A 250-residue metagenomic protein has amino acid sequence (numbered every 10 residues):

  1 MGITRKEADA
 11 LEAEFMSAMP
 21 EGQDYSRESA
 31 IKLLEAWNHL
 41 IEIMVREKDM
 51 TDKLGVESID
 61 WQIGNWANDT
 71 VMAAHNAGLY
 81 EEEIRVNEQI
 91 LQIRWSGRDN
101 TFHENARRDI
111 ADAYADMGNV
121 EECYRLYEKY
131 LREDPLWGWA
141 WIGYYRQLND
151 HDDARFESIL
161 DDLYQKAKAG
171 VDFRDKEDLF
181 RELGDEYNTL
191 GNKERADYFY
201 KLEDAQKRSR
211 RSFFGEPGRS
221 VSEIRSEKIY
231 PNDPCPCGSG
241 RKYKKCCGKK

Functional and structural regions predicted by a protein language model:
M1-L11, M16-E57, E82-E83: Long, contiguous interaction/recruitment modules in multidomain scaffold/adaptor proteins
M1-T4, H39-W61, A73-A77, L91-H103 (+1 more regions): Flexible helix-coil transition and linker loops at the boundaries of alpha-helical arrays
R5-Q23, E57-N76, N100-D112, G138-R146 (+1 more regions): Amphipathic alpha-helical repeat scaffolds of TPR domains
M19, D112-A115, P236-G240: Short acidic/polar micro-motifs centered on Gly/Asp/Asn
Q23, A77, M117, D150-D153 (+1 more regions): Structural motif corresponding to the intra-repeat A-B loop/turn of tetratricopeptide repeats
E28-A36, E81-Q92, V120-Y130, A154-A169 (+1 more regions): Alpha-helical repeat scaffolds
R98, H103-R174: Conserved binding-pocket/active-site segment within a compact domain
Y144-D150, K168, D172-D178, E182-K250: Acidic/negatively charged segments and metal-coordination signatures
